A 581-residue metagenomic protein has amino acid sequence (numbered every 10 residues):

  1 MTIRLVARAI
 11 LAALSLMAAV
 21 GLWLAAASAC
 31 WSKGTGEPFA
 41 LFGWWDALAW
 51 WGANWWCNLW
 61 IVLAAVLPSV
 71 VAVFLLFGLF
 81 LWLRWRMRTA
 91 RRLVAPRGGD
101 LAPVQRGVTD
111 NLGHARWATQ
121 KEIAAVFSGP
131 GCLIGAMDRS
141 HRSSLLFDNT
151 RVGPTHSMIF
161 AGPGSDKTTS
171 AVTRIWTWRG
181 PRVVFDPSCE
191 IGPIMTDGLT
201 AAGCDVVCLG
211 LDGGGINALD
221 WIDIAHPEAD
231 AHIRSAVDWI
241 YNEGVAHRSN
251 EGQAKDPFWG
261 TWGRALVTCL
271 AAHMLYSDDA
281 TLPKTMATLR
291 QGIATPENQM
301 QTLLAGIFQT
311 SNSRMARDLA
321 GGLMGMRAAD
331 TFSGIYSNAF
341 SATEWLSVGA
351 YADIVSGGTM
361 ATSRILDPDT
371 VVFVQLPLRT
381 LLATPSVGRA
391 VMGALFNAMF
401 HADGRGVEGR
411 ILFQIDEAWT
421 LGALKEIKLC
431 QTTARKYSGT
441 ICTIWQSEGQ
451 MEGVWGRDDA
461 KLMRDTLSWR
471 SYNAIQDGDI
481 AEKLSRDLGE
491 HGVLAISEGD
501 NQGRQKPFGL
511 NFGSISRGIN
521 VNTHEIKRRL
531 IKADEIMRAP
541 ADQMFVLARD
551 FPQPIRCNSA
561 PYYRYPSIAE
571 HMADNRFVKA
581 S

Functional and structural regions predicted by a protein language model:
M1-A171, N520-H524, V546: Basic- and hydrophobic-enriched, low-structure N-terminal and domain-boundary segments that flank ATP-binding catalytic
G21-A29, S140, R151-G153, M158-G439 (+2 more regions): P-loop NTPase motor domains
W23, W31, W44-W45, W50-W51 (+16 more regions): A residue-identity detector for tryptophan
G34-G36, D279, V348, G456 (+1 more regions): Residue-level recognition of short, structured coil/turn motifs that connect secondary structure elements
D110, R116, C132-I134, D138 (+8 more regions): Polar low-complexity intrinsically disordered regions enriched in Ser/Thr and small residues
G135-A136, G203, G388, N397 (+2 more regions): Glycine-centered flexibility motif
Q431-T433, Y437-F545: Conserved ATP-driven motor cores of ASCE-family P-loop NTPases powering translocation/secretion/packaging/pilus
